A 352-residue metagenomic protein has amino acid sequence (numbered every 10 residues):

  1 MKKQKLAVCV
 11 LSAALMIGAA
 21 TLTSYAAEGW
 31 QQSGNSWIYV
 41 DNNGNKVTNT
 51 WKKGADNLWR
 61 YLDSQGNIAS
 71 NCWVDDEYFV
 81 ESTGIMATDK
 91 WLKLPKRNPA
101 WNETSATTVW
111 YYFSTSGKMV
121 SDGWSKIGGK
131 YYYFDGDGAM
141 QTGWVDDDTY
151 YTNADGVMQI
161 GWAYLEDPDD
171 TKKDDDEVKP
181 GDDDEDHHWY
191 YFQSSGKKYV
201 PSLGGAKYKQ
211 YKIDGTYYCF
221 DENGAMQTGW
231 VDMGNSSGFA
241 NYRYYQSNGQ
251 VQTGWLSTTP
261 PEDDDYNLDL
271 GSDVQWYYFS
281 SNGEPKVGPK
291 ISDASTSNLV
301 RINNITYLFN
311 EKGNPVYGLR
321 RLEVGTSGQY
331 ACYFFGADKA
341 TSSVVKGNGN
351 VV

Functional and structural regions predicted by a protein language model:
K2-V352: Extracellular adhesion/carbohydrate-binding repeat motifs centered on closely spaced tryptophans
